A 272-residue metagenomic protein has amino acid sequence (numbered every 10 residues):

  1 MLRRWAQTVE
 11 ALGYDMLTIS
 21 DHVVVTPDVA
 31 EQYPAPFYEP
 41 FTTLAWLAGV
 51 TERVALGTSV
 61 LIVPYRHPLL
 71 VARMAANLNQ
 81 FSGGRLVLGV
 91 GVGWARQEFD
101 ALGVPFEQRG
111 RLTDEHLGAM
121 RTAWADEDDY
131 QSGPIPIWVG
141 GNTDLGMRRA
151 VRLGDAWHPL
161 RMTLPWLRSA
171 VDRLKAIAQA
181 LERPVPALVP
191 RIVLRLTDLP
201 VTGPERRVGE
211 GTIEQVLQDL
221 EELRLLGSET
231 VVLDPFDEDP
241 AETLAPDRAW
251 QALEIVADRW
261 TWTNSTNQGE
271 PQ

Functional and structural regions predicted by a protein language model:
M1-Q272: Active-site-adjacent structural elements that line small-molecule/cofactor binding pockets in enzymes
